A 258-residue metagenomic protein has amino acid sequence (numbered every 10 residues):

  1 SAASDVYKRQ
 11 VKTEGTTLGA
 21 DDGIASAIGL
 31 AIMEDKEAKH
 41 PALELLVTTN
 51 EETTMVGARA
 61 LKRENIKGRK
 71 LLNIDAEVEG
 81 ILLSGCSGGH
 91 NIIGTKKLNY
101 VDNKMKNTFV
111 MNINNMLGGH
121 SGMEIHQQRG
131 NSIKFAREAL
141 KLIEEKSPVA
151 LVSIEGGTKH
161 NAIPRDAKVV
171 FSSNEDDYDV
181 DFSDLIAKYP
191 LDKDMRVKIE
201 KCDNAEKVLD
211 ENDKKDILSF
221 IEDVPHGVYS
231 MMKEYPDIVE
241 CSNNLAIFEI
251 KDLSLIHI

Functional and structural regions predicted by a protein language model:
A2-Y7, I258: Short, small-residue-biased leader/transition segments that mark boundaries at the very start of proteins
D5-T16, L117-G119: Glycine/charged-rich beta-loop-alpha catalytic/anionic-binding loops adjacent to active sites
K8-R9, A38-L43, I66-K70, M105-T108 (+2 more regions): Short coil/turn connectors at secondary-structure junctions
K12, L18-N99, V152, Y229-P236 (+2 more regions): Acidic/histidine-rich catalytic neighborhood of metal-dependent amide-processing enzymes
E44, I93-T95, T108-N112, K168-V170 (+2 more regions): Beta-strand secondary-structure signal
C86, M105, L117, Q127-K134 (+1 more regions): Mobile "lid/hinge" segments at catalytic clefts and subdomain interfaces of large enzymes
F109-I113, L117-Q127: Short glycine-/aliphatic-rich beta-strand segments at the starts of folded cytosolic domains
I133-I256: Metal-dependent amide/peptide-bond hydrolase catalytic core, centered on the "pita-bread" metallohydrolase fold
